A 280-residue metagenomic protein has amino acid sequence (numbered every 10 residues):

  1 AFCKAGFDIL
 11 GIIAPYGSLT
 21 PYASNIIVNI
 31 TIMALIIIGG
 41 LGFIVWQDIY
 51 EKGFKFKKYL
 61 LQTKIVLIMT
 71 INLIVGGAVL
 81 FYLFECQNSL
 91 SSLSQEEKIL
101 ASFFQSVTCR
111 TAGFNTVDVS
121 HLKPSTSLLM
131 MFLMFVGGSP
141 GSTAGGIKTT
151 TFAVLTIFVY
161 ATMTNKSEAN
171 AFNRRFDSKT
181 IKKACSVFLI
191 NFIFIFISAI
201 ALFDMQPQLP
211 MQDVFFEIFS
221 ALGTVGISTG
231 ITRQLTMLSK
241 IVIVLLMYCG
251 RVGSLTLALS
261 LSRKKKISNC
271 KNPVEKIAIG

Functional and structural regions predicted by a protein language model:
A1-G280: Membrane-proximal intracellular helices of multi-pass ion channels
